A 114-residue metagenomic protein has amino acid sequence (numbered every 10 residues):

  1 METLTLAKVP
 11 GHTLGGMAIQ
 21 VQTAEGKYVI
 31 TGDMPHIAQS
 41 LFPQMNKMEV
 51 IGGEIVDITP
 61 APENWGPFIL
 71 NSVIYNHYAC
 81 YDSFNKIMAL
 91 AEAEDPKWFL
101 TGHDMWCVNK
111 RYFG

Functional and structural regions predicted by a protein language model:
M1-A24: Core dinuclear metal-dependent hydrolase active-site scaffold
E25-G114: Cap/insert and terminal regions of metallo-dependent hydrolase folds
